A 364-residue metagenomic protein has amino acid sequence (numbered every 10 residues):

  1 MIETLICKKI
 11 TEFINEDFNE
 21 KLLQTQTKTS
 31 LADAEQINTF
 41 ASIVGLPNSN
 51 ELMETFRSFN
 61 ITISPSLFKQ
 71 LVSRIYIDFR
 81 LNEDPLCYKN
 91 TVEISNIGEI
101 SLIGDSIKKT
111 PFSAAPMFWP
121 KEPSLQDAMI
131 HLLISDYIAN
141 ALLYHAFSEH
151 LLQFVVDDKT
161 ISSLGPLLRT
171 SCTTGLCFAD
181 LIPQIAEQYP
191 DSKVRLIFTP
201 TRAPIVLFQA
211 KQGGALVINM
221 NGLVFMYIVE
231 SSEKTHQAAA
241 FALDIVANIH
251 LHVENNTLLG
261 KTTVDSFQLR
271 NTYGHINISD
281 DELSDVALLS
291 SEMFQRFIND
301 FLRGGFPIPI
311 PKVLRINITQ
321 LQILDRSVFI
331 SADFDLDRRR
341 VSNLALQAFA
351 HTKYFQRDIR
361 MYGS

Functional and structural regions predicted by a protein language model:
M1-S364: Extended, low-charge, aliphatic-rich alpha-helical segments
